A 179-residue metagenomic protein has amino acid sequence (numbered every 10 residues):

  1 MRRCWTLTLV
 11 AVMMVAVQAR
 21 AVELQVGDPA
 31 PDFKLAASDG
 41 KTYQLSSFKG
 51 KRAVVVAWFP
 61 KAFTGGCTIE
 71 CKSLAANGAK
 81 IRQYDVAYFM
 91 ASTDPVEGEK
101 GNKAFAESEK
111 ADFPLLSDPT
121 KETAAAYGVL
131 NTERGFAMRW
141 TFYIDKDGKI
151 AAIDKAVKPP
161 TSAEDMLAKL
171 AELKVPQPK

Functional and structural regions predicted by a protein language model:
M1-C4: Positively charged n-region of N-terminal signal peptides that target proteins for export
L7-A16: Bacterial N-terminal signal peptides
V17-E23: Sec/Tat signal peptide C-region and signal peptidase I cleavage site
A30-P31, A53, M138-W140: Short loop/turn microsegments at loop-to-beta-strand junctions
F33-A53: A short beta-strand-turn-helix
S47-T68: Short active-site neighborhood of thiol/selenol oxidoreductases, capturing the structured segment around
F63, T68-A111, K121-A126: Structural microenvironment flanking redox-active thiols in thiol-disulfide oxidoreductases
A137-K179: Thiol-/selenol-based redox modules, centered on thioredoxin-like and closely related oxidoreductase domains
